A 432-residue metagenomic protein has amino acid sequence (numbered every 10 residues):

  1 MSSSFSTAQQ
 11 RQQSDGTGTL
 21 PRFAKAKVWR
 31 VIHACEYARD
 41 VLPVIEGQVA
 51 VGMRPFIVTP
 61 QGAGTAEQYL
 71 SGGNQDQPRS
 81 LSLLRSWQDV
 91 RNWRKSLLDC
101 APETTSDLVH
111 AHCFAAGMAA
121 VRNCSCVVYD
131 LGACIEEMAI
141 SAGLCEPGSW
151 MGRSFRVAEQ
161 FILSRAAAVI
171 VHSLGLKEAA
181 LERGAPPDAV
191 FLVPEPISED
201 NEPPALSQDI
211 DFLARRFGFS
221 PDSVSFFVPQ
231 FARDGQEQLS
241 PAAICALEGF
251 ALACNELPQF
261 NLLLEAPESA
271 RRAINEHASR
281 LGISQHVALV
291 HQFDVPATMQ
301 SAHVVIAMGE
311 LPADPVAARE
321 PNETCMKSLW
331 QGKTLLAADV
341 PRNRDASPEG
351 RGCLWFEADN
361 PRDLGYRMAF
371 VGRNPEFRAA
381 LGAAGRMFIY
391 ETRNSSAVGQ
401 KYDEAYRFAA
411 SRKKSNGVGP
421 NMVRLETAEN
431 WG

Functional and structural regions predicted by a protein language model:
W29, F219-P241, L247: Conserved donor-binding/catalytic core segment of Leloir-type glycosyltransferases
L98, I135, S149-V169, R183: Membrane-proximal helix-turn-helix segments that form the acceptor-binding/catalytic region of lipid-linked
L108, R122-S141, I170: Active-site proximal beta-strand in glycosyltransferases
G175, P196: Carbohydrate-associated surface elements
G235-P241, A307-K327, A337-D345: Nucleotide-sugar-dependent
R272-F293: Nucleotide-activated donor-binding/catalytic signature segment of Leloir-type glycosyltransferases, i.e., the conserved
E349, C353-P361, F370-P375: Conserved acidic donor-binding segment of nucleotide-sugar-dependent glycosyltransferases
F370, F377-E391: A short, well-ordered alpha-helix in the C-terminal region of glycosyltransferases
